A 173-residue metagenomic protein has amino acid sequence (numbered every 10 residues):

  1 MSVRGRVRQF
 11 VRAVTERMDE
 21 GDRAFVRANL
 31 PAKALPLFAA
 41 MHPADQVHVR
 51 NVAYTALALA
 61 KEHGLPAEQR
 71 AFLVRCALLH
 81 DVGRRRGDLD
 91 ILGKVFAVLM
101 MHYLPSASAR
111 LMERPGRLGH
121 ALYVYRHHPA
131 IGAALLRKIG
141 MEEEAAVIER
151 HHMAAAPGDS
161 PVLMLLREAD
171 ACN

Functional and structural regions predicted by a protein language model:
M1-M41, M153-A155, N173: Non-catalytic interface/linker regions that flank or bridge core catalytic/transmembrane domains
L35-N173: Divalent metal-dependent catalytic cores for phosphoryl transfer on phosphate-bearing substrates
